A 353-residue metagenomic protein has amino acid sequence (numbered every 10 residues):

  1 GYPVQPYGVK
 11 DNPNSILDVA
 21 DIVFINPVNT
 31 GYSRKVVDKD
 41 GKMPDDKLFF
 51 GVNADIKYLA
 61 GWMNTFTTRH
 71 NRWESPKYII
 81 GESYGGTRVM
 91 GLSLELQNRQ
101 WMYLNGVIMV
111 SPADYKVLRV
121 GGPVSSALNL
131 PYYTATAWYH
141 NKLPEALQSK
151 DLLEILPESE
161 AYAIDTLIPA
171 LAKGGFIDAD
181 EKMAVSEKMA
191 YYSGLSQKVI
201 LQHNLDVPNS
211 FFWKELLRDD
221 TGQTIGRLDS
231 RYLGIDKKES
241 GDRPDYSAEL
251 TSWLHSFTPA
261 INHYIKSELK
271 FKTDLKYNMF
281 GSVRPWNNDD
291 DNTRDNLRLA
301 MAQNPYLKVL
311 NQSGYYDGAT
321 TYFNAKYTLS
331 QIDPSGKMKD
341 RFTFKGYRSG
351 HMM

Functional and structural regions predicted by a protein language model:
G1-L48, S330: N-terminal cap/lid subdomain of alpha/beta-hydrolase-fold enzymes
N26, Y78, G106-I108: Residue in the alpha/beta-hydrolase core beta-strand immediately N-terminal to the catalytic nucleophile
N71-Y84: Alpha/beta-hydrolase fold nucleophile elbow
G85-M90: Catalytic nucleophile loop
S93, Q97-Y191: A catalytic-pocket lid/entrance helix-loop region that shapes and gates access to the active site across common
P112-D114, Y315-Y316, R341-M353: Histidine-bearing beta->alpha loop at or near hydrolase active sites
K173-T320: Alpha/beta-hydrolase fold catalytic core
G318-R341: Active-site-adjacent alpha-helix of alpha/beta-hydrolase-fold enzymes
